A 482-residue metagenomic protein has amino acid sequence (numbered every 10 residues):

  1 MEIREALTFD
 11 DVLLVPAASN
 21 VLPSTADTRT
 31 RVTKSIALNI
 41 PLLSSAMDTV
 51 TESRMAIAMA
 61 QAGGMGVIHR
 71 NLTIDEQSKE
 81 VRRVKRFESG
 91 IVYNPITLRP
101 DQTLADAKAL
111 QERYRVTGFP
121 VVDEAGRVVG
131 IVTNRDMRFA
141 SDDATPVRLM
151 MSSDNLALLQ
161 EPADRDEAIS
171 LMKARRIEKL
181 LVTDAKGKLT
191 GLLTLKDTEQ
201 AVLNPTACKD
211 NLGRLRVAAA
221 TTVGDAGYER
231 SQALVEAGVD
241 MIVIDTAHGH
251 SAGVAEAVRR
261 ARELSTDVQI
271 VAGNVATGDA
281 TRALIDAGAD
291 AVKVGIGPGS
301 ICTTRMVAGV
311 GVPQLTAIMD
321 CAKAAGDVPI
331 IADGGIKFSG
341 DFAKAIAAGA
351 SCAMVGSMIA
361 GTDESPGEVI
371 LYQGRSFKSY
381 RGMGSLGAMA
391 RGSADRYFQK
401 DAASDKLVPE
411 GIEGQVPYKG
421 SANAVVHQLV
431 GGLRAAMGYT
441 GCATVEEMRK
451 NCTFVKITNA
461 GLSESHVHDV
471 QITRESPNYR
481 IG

Functional and structural regions predicted by a protein language model:
M1-A18, L98-R99, L159-Q160, S170 (+4 more regions): Alpha/beta catalytic cores of nucleotide-metabolism and tRNA/nucleoside-modifying enzymes
S24, T73-R82, S141-A144, K188-C208 (+5 more regions): Active-site-adjacent beta->alpha loops and helix N-cap segments on the catalytic face of soluble alpha/beta enzymes
S24-L38, S45-M47, E76-V116, V121-D123 (+5 more regions): Bateman/CBS regulatory modules and CBS-like beta-alpha motifs in cytosolic regions of diverse proteins
A37-S44, G90-P95, D154, D210-A220 (+3 more regions): Short beta-strand/loop segments at the ligand-binding rim of alpha/beta enzyme cores
R54-I57, E229-A237, I270, A276-V294 (+1 more regions): Catalytic cores of alpha/beta
Q61-E76, V239-S251, D290-A308, I336-I370: Glycine-rich phosphate-binding active-site loops on the catalytic face of alpha/beta enzymes
I68-N71, T97-L98, G118-P120, L158-L159 (+6 more regions): Catalytic beta/alpha-barrel core
R70-V84, V121, A125-S141, M172 (+3 more regions): Terminal amphipathic helices with adjacent charged low-complexity linkers/tails
